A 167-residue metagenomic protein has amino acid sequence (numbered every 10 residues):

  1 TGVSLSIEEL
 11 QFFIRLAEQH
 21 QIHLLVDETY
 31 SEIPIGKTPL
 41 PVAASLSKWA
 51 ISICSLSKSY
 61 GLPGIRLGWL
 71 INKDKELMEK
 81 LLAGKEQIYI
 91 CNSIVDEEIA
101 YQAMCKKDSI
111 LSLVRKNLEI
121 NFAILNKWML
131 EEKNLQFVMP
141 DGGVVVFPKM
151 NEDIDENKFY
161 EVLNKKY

Functional and structural regions predicted by a protein language model:
T1-Y167: PLP-dependent class I/II
